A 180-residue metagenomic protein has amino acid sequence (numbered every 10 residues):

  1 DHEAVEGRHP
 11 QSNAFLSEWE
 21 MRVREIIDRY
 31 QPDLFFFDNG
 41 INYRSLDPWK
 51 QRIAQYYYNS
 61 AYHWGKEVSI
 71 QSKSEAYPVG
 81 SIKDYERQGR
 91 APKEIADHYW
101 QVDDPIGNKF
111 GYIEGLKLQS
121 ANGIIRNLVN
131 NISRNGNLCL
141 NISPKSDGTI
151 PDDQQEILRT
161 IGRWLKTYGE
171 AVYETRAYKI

Functional and structural regions predicted by a protein language model:
D1-I180: Mature catalytic domains of secreted/periplasmic carbohydrate-active enzymes
